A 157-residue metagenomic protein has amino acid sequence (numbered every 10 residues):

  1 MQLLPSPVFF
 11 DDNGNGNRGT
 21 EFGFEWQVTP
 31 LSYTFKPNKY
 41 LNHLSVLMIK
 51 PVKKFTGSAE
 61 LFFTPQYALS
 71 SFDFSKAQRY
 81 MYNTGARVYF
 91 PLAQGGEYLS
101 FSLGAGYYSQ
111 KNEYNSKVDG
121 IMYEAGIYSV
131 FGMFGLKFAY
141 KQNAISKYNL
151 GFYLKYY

Functional and structural regions predicted by a protein language model:
M1-M48: Short glycine/proline- and aromatic-enriched beta-strand/turn motifs that initiate or cap beta-hairpins
L3-N13, S58-D73, Y98-E113, Y123 (+1 more regions): Transmembrane beta-strand segments that form the barrel wall of outer-membrane beta-barrel proteins
N13-E21, K54-S58, S75-M81, G96-Y98 (+2 more regions): Transmembrane beta-barrel outer-membrane domains
T20-W26, A125-S129, L136-F138: Membrane-insertion modules used to breach or fuse lipid bilayers
F22-P30, S146-Y157: Outer-membrane beta-barrel "beta-signal"
T29-Y33, P91-G96, V130-G132, Y157: Outer-membrane beta-barrel channels and translocator barrels
L31-T84: Short, well-structured hydrophobic secondary-structure segments
Y82-A93, L99: Gram-negative host-targeted secretion-system effectors, predominantly Type III and Type IV, recognized via long
